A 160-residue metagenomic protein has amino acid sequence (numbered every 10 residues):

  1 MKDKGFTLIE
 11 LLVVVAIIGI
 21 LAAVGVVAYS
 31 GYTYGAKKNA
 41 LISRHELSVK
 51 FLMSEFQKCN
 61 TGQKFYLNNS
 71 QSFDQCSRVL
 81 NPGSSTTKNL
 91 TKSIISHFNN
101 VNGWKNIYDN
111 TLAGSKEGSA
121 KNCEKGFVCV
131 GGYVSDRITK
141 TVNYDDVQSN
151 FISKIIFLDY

Functional and structural regions predicted by a protein language model:
K2-T33: N-terminal single-pass transmembrane signal-anchor helix
G5-I9, I18, S48, T87 (+1 more regions): Generic N-terminal initiation segments characterized by hydrophobic and/or small/turn-forming residues
I9, S43, V49-K50, N81-G83: Intrinsically disordered, low-complexity segments enriched in polar/charged small residues
V14-A16, V24-G25, H45-K50, S54-Q57 (+1 more regions): Functionally constrained cores in energy, signaling, and assembly domains
Y34-K64: Membrane-proximal N-terminal amphipathic helix
Q57-Y160: Periplasmic/extracellular, small/polar-rich flexible segments of pilin-like filament-forming proteins
